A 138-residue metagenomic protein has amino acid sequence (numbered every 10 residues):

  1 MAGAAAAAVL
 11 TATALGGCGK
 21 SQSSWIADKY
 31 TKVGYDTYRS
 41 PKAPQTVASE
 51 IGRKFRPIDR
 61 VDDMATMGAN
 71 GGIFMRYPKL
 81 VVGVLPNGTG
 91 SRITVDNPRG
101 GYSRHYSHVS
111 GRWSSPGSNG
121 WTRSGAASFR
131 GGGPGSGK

Functional and structural regions predicted by a protein language model:
M1-C18: Sec-dependent bacterial lipoprotein signal peptides
G19-K138: Low-complexity, glycine/proline/serine-enriched intrinsically disordered segments
